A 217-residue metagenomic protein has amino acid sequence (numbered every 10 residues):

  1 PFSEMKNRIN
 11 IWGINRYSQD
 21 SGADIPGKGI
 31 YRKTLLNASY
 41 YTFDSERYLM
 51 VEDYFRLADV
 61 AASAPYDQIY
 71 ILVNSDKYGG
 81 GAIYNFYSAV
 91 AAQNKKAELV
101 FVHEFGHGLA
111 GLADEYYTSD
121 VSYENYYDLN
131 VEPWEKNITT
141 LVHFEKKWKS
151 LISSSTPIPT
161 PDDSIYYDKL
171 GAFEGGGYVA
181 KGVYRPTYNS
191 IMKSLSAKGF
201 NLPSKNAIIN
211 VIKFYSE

Functional and structural regions predicted by a protein language model:
P1-A58: Propeptide-to-catalytic entry region of secreted or membrane-anchored zinc metalloproteases
M5-N10, A64-I69, Y188: Loop/turn elements at helix/coil->beta-strand transitions in domains of secreted/extracellular proteins
Y17-D20, S75-G79, K95-A97, E115-Y116 (+1 more regions): Solvent-exposed loop/turn segments at secondary-structure junctions within structured extracellular/periplasmic domains
S21-A23, Y78-A89, A110, S119: Extracytoplasmic/secreted cell-surface and envelope-processing proteins
E46-S88: Well-ordered beta-sheet/strand-loop patches within structured domains
G80-E104: Short pre-active-site segment immediately N-terminal to the catalytic Zn-binding motif
F105-V121: Catalytic Zn2+-binding segment of zinc metalloproteases
Y116-E217: Replace "(M1/M4/M9/M12/WLM)" with "(e.g., M1/M4/M8/M9/M12/M26/WLM)" and add "not limited to" to clarify scope
